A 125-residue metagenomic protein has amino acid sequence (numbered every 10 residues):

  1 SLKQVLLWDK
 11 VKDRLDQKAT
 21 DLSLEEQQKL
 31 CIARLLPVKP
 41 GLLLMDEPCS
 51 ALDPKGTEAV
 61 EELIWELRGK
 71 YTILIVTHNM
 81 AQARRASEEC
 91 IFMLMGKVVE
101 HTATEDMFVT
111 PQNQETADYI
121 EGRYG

Functional and structural regions predicted by a protein language model:
S1-D13: Conserved ABC ATPase "signature" region
K18-L22, E26: Conserved ABC ATPase signature
K39: Conserved catalytic motifs of ABC-family nucleotide-binding domains
L43-D46: Catalytic Walker B motif of ABC-type/P-loop ATPase nucleotide-binding domains
A83-R85: A short, surface-exposed alpha-helical micro-motif characterized by mixed small hydrophobic and charged/polar residues
H101-T102: ABC ATPase "signature
